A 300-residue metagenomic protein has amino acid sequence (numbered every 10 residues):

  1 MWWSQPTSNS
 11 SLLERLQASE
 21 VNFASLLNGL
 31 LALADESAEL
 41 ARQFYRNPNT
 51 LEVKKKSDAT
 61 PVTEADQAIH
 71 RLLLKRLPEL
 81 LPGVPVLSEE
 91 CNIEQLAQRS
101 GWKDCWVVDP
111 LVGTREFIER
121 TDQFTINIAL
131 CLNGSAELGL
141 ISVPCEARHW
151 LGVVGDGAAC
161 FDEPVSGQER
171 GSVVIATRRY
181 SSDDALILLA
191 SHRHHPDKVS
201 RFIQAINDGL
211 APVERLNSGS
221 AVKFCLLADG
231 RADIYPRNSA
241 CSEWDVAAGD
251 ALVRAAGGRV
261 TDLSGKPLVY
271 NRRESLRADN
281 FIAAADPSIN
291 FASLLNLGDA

Functional and structural regions predicted by a protein language model:
M1-A32, A38, R201-G209, V222-A300: Oxyanion/phosphate-interacting regions
W2-L111, R201: N-terminal subdomain of lithium-sensitive/metallo-dependent phosphomonoesterases centered on the IMPase/IPPase/PAP
A41, D66, L77, T114 (+6 more regions): Residue-level signal for inorganic ion chemistry
S88-E90, N217-G219, S264: Short loop/edge segments at beta-strand edges and connector loops that shape dinucleotide/nucleotide cofactor-binding
W102-I141: Glycine-rich active-site/cofactor-binding loop and its immediate structural neighborhood
L111-V112, N133, C145-E146, G257 (+1 more regions): Residue-level recognition of short loop/turn positions
A129-F224, R272-A300: Acidic beta-strand-loop-alpha-helix segment within the catalytic core of divalent metal-dependent phosphate-processing
